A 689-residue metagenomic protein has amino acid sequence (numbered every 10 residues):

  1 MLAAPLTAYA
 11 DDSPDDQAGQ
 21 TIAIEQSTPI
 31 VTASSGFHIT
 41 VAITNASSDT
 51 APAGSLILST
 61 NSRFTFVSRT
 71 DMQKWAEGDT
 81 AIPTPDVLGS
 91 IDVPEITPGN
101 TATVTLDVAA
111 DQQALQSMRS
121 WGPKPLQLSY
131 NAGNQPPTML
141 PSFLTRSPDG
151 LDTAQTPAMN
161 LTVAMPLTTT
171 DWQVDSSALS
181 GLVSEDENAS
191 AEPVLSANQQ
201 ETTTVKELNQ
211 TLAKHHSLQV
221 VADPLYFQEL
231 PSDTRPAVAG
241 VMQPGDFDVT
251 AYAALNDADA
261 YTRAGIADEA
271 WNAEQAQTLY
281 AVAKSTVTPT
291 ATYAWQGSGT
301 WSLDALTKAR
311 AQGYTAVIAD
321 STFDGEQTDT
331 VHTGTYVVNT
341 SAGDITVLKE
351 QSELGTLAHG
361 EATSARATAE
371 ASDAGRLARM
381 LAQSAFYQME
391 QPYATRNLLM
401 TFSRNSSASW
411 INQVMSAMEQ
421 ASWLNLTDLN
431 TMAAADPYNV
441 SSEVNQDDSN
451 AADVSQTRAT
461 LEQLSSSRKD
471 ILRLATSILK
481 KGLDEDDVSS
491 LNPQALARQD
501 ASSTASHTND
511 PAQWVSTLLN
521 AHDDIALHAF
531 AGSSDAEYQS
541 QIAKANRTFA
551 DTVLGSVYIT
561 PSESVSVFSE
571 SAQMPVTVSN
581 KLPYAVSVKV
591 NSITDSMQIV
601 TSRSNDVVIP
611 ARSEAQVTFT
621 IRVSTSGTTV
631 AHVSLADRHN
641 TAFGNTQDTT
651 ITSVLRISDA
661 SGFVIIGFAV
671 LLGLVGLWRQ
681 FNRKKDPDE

Functional and structural regions predicted by a protein language model:
A33-D49, S571-N580: Short beta-strand elements of extracellular/lumenal beta-sandwich folds
A42, P193, Q210-K214, G299-L306 (+4 more regions): Catalytic grooves of carbohydrate-active enzymes
T60-P83, T594-S604, H639-F643: Short aromatic-acidic-glycine turn motif
E77-Q116, V600-S626: Intrinsically disordered, low-complexity Pro/Gly/Ser/Thr-rich segments with frequent PxxP/GP/PP motifs and embedded
P83-P98, V108-E229, A239-M242: N-terminal extension/subdomain marker
Q112-D149, T625-K685: Terminal connector regions
E201-A291, L303-V317: Catalytic alpha-helical scaffold of carbohydrate-active enzymes acting on polysaccharides/glycoconjugates
S477, G482, D486-D659: Membrane-proximal extracellular "stem/stalk" segments of glycoproteins immediately N-terminal to a transmembrane helix
